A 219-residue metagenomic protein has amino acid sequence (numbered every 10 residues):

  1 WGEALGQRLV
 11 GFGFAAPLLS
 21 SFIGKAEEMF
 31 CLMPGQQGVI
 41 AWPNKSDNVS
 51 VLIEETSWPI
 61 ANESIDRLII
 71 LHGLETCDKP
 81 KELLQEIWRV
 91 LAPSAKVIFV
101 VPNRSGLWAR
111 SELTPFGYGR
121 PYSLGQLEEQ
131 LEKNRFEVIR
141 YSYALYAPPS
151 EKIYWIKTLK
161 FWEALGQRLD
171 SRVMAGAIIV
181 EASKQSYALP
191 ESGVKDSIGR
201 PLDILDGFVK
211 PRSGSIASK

Functional and structural regions predicted by a protein language model:
E3-W58: Class I SAM-dependent methyltransferase SAM/SAH-binding core
L68-I69: Hydrophobic beta-strand segment of the Class I
H72-K79, V90: A short His-aromatic
K81-K96: A short glycine-rich, Lys/Arg-flanked "PGG" loop and its adjoining helix->strand segment in the class I
K96-P121: Conserved class I S-adenosyl-L-methionine
G117-Y141, L145: Short alpha-helix
I139-A164, V173-A175: Conserved catalytic loop of SAM-dependent methyltransferase domains
A164-K219: C-terminal lobe and adjacent flexible extensions of AdoMet/dcAdoMet transferase-like proteins
